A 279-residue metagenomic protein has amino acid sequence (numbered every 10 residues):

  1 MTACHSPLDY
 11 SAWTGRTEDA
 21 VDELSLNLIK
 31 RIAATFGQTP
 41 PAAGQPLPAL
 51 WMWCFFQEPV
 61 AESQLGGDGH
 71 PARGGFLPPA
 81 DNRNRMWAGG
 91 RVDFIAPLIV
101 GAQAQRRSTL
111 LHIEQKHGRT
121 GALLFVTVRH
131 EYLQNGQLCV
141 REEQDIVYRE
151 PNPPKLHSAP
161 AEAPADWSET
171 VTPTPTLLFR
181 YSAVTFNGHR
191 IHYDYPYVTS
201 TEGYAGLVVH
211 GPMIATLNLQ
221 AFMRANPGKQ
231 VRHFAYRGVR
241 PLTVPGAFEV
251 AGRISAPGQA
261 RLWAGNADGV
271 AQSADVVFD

Functional and structural regions predicted by a protein language model:
M1-Q103, V277: Hydrophobic, proline/glycine-rich low-complexity stretches
T2-T17, W87-P173, P241-D279: HotDog/MaoC-like acyl-thioester-processing domains
A3-P46, P160-I214, A221-R224: A contiguous, surface-exposed recognition patch within enzymatic or periplasmic domains that forms
V21, L50-W53, E62, R73 (+8 more regions): Generic secondary-structure boundary/loop-capping signal
I29, R106-L110, A215: Short, hydrophobic/amphipathic alpha-helical packing segments that form internal helix faces or helix-helix interfaces
A42-Q45, A122, Q230-V231: Short, surface-exposed helix-loop/turn micro-motifs enriched in polar/charged residues
P48-L50, G67-P78, P151-S168, H189-H192: Charged, low-complexity, helix/coiled-coil-prone segments
V198-S255, A264-S273: Catalytic-pocket segment enriched in acidic/His residues
